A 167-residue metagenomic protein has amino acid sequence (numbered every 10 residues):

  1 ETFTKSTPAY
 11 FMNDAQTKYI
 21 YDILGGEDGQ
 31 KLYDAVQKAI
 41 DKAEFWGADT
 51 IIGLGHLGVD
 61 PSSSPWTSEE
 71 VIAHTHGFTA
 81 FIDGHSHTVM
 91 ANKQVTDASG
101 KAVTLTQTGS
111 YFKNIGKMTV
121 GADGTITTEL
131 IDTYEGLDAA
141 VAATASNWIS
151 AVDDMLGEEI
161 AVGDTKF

Functional and structural regions predicted by a protein language model:
E1-V59, S99-F167: Acidic/His-rich catalytic or pseudo-catalytic neighborhoods that scaffold and/or coordinate enzyme active centers
L57-T67: Short, solvent-exposed, polar/charged sequence segments at loop or secondary-structure edges
W66-T119: Conserved beta-sheet core of the metallophosphoesterase superfamily
